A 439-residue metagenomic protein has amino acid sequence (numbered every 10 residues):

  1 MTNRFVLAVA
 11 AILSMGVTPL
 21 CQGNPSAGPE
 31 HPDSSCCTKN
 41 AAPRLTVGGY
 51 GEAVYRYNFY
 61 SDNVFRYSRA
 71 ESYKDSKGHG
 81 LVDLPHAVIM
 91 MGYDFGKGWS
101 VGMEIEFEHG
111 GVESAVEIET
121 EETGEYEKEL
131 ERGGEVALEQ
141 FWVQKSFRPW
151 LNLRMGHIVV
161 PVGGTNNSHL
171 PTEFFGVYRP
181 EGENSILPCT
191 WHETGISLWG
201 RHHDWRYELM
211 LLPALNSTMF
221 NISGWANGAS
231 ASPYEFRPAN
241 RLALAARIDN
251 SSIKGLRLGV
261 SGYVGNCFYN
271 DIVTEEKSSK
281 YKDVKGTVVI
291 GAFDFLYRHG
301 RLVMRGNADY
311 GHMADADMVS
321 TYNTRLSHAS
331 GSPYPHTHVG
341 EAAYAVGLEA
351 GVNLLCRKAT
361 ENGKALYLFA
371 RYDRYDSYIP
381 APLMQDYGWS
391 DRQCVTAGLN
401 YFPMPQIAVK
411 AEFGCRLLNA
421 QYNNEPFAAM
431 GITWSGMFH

Functional and structural regions predicted by a protein language model:
M1-L7: Bacterial N-terminal signal peptides that target proteins for export
A8-G16: Bacterial N-terminal signal peptides
L20-G78, G164, E181, K358-L366 (+2 more regions): Outer-membrane beta-barrel biogenesis signature
A42-N58, K77-S217, N240-L244, D249-R257 (+3 more regions): Outer membrane beta-barrel
Y60-D62, Y73-S76, Y126-E131, F141-Q144 (+1 more regions): Outer-membrane beta-barrel pore domains
L81, E108-H109, P188, P238 (+2 more regions): Solvent-exposed loop/turn segments connecting transmembrane beta-strands in outer-membrane beta-barrel proteins
C189, E235-L242, D283-T287: Active-site glycine- and acidic-residue-rich loops that bind and position anionic ligands or nucleotide-like cofactors
M219, W225-V273: Loop-centered beta-sheet repeat module
